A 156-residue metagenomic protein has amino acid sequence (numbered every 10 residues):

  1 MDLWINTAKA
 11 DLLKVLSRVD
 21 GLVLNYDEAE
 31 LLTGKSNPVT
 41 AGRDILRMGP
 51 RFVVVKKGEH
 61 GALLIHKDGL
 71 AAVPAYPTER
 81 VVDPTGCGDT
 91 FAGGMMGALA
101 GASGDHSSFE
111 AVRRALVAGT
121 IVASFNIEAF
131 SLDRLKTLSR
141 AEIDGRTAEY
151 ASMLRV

Functional and structural regions predicted by a protein language model:
M1-R43, R51, G61: Conserved beta-alpha-beta core of the PfkB/ribokinase-like small-molecule kinase fold
P38-V156: Conserved phosphate-binding/catalytic region of the ribokinase-like
